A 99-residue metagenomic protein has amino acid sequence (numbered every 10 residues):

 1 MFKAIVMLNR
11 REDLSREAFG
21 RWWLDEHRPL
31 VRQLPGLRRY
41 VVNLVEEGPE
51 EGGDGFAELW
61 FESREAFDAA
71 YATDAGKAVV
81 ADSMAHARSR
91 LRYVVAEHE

Functional and structural regions predicted by a protein language model:
M1-E99: Macromolecular interaction modules
